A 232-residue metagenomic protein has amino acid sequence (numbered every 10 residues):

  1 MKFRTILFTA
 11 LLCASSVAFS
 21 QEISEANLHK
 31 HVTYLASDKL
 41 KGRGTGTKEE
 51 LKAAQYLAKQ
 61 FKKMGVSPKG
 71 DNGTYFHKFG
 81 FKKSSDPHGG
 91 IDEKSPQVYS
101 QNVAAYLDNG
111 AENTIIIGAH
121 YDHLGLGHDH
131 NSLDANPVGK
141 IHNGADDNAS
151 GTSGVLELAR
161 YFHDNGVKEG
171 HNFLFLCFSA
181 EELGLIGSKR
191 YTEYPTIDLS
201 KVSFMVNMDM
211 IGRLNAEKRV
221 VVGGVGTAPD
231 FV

Functional and structural regions predicted by a protein language model:
M1-I23: Bacterial Sec-dependent N-terminal signal peptides
I23-K52, K63-D71, F204-V206, M210-N215: N-terminal capping segment at the start of a domain
H31-A36, G70, H77-G80, N102-Y106 (+4 more regions): Structural recognition of the beta-strand scaffold that forms the well-ordered cores of secreted hydrolase catalytic
D38-K48, G89-K94, P137-N148, C177 (+1 more regions): Second-shell loop/turn segments in exported
K39-G42, F61, S67-P68, K83-P87 (+6 more regions): Solvent-exposed loop/turn segments at secondary-structure junctions within structured extracellular/periplasmic domains
R43-Y106: A non-catalytic alpha/beta surface segment that caps or lines the substrate-entry region of metallo-dependent hydrolase
V103-A105, I117-G118, D122-H123, G127-G184: Alpha-helical metal-binding/catalytic segments enriched in His/Glu/Asp
G110-E112, F178-V232: Metal-dependent peptidase/peptidase-like ectodomains
